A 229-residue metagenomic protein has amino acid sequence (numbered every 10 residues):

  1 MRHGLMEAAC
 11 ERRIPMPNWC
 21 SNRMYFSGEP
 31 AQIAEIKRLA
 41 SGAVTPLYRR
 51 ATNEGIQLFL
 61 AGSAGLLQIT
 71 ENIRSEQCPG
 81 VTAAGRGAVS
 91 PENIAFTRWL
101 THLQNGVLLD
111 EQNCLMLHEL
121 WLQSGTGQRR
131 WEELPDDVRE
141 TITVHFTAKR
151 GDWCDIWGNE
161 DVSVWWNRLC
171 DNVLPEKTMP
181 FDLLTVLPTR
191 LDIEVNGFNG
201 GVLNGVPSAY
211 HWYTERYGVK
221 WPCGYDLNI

Functional and structural regions predicted by a protein language model:
M1-P15: Short, Lys/Arg-enriched N-terminal segments with co-localized hydrophobic residues within the first ~10-30 amino acids
I14-I229: Long, contiguous binding/interaction regions
